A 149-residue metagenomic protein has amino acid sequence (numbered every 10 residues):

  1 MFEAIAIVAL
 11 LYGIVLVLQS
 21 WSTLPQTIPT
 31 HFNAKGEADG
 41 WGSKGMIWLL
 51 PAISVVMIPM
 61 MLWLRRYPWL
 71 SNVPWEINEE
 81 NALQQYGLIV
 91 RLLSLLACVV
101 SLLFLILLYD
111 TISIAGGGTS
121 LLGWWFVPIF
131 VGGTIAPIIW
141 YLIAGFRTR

Functional and structural regions predicted by a protein language model:
M1-A6, M60-L64, I89-L102: Select subsegments of transmembrane alpha-helices in polytopic membrane proteins, especially boundary-proximal
M1-P25: Short, basic/aromatic recognition patches
A6-V8, W41-M60, F126-T134: Alpha-helical transmembrane segments
V17-W48: Active-site and channel-lining beta-strand-loop segments that bind or position nucleotide-derived/phosphorylated
S20, V56-W75, Y141-T148: Membrane-water interface of transmembrane alpha-helices
W75-E79, I112-I135: Hydrophobic alpha-helical transmembrane segments and immediately flanking/interface helices in integral membrane
W75-I89: Short membrane-interface loop/juxtamembrane segments of multi-pass integral membrane proteins
C98-G117: Alpha-helical transmembrane segments and their membrane-interface junctions in multi-pass membrane proteins
